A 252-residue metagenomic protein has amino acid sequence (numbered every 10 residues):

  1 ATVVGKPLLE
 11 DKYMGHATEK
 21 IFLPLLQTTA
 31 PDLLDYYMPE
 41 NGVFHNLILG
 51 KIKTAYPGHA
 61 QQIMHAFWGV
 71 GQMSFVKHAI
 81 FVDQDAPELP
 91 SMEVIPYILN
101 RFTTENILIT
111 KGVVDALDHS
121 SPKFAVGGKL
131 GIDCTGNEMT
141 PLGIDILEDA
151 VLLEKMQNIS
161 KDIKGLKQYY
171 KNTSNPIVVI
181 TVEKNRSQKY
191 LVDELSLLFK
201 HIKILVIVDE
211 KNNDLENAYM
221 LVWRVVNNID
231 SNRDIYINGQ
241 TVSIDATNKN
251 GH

Functional and structural regions predicted by a protein language model:
A1-H252: Charged, compositionally biased interaction regions
